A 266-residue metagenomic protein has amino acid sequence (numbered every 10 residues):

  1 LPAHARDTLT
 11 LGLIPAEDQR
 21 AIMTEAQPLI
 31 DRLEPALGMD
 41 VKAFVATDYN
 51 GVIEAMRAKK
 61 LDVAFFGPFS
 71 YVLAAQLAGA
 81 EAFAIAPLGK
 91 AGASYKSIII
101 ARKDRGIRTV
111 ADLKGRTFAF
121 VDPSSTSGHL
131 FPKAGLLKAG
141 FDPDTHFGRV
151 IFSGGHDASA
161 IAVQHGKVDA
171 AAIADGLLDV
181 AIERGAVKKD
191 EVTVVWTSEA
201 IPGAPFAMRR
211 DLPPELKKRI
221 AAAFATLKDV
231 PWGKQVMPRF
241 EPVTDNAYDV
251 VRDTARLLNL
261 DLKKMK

Functional and structural regions predicted by a protein language model:
R6-P28, I201-G203, A207-K266: An extracytoplasmic/periplasmic, membrane-proximal ligand-sensing/linker region
R6-V72: Extracytoplasmic small-molecule ligand-binding "clamshell" domains of the periplasmic binding protein/Venus flytrap
L29-G38, G128-I151, D179-V187, L257-D261: Ligand-binding cleft/hinge of the Venus flytrap
A43-E54, P143-I161, A200-P202: Short helix-initiation/N-cap motifs at beta->coil->alpha
N50-A64, L77-A78, A111, G155-G176: Short helices/loops that flank or line small-molecule/ion binding pockets
P68-L77, P132, L137-K138, Q164 (+1 more regions): A ligand-binding cleft/hinge motif common to bilobed small-molecule-binding domains
E81-A91, H146-R149, I182-A200: Short beta-strand->loop
A101-D122: Flexible hinge/capping segments at coil-to-helix
